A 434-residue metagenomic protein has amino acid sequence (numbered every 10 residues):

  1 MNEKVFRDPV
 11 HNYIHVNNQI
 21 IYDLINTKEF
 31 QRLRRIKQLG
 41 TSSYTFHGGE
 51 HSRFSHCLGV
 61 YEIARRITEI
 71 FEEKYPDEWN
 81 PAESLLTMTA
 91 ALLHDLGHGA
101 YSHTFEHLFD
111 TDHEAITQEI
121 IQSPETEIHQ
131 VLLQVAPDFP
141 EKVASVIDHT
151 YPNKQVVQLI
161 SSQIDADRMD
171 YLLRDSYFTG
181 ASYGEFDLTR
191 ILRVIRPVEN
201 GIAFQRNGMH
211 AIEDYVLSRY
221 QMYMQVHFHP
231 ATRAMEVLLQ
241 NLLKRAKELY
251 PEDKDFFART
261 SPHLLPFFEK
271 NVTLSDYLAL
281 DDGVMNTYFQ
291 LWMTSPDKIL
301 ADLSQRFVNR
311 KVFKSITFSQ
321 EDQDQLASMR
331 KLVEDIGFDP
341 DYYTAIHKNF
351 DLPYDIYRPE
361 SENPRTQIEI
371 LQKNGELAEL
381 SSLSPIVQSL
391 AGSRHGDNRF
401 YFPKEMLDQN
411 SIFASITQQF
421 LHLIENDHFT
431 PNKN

Functional and structural regions predicted by a protein language model:
M1-L86, A100-T104, L108-N434: Histidine-centered, transition-metal-coordinating active-site segments
L86, A91-L92: Elongated alpha-helical scaffolds
L93, G97-H98: Short active-site segment of divalent metal-dependent hydrolases/proteases that encodes the spacing between
